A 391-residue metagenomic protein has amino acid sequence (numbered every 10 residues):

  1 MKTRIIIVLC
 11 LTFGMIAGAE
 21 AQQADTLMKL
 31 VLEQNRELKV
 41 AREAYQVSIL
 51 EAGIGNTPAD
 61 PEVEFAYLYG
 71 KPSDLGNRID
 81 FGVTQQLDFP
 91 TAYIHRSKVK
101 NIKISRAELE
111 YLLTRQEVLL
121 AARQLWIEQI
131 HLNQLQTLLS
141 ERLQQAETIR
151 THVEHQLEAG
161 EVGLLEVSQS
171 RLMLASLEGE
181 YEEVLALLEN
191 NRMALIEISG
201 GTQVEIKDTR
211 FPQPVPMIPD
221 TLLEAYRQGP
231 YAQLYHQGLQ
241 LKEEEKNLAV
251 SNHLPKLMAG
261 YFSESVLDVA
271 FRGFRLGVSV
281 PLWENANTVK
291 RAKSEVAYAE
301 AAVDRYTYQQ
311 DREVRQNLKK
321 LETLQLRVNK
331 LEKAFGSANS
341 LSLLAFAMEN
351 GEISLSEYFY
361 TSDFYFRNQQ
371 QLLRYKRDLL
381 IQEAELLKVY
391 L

Functional and structural regions predicted by a protein language model:
M1-T26, L32, L391: Bacterial Sec-dependent N-terminal signal peptides
A19-E62, L87, H95, E161-L165 (+4 more regions): Bacterial Sec-pathway N-terminal export signals of envelope proteins
Q23, L30, E37, F89 (+22 more regions): Surface positions of alpha-helical coiled-coils, especially the charged/polar e/g heptad sites that form inter-helical
Q23, Q134-E183, E197, L326-D378 (+1 more regions): Charged, solvent-exposed structural "stalk/scaffold" segments of large extracytoplasmic/peripheral assemblies
K29-F89, Y226-K290, S294-E300, D311-V314 (+1 more regions): A small-residue-enriched
K39-E43, N56, D88-V118, L165 (+4 more regions): Sec/SRP-type N-terminal targeting helices
E117-P230, N317-K320, L324: Periplasmic alpha-helical coiled-coil/stalk elements that build and connect Gram-negative outer-membrane
A194-Q203, L241-E244, L248, A302-R305 (+1 more regions): Long amphipathic alpha-helical coiled-coil segments
